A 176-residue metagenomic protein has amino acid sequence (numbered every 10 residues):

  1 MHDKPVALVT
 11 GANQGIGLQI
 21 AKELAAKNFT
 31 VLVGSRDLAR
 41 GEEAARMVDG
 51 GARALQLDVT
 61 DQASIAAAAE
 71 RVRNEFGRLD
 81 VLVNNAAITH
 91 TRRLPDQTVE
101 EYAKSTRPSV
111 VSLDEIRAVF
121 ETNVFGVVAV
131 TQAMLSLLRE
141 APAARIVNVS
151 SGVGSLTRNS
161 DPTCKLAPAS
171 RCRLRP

Functional and structural regions predicted by a protein language model:
M1-L32: Canonical Rossmann dinucleotide-binding motif of NAD(H)/NADP(H)-dependent dehydrogenases/reductases, specifically
L8, D80-V83, V147: N-terminal Rossmann-like NAD(P) cofactor-binding module of classical short-chain dehydrogenase/reductase
K27-E43: Conserved glycine-rich Rossmann-like NAD(P)H-binding loop of the short-chain dehydrogenase/reductase
L38, Q56-E70, L113, V127: The beta1-alpha1 cofactor-binding region of Rossmann-like NAD(H)/NADP(H)-dependent oxidoreductases
L55-Q56, E121: Conserved residues in the N-terminal Rossmann fold of short-chain dehydrogenase/reductase
V83, V130-M134, L138: Hydrophobic positions on the long internal alpha-helix of Rossmann-like NAD(P)-dependent oxidoreductase domains
A87-F120, R139-P176: Catalytic loop of short-chain dehydrogenase/reductase
